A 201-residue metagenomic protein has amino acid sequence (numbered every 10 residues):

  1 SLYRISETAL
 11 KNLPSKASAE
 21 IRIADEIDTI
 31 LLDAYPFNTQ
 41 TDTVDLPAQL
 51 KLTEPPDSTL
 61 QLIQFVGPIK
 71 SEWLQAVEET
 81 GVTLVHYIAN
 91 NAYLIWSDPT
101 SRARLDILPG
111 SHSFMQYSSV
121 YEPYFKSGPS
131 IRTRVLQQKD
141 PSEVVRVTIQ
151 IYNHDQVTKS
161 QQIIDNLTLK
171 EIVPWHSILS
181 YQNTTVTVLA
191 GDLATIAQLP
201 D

Functional and structural regions predicted by a protein language model:
S1-D201: Autoinhibitory N-terminal propeptides
